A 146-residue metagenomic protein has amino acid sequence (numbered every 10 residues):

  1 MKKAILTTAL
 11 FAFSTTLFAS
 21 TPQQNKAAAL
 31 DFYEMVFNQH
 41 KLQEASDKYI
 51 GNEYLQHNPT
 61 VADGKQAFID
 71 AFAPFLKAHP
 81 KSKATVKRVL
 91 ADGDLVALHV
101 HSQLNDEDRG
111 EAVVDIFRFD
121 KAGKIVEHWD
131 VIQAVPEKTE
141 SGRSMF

Functional and structural regions predicted by a protein language model:
M1-A4: Positively charged n-region of N-terminal signal peptides that target proteins for export
L17-A19: Boundary at the C-terminal end of the N-terminal hydrophobic targeting segment
Q23-N52: Short acidic-aromatic low-complexity motifs
L42-D92: A solvent-exposed, acidic/Ser-Thr-rich amphipathic alpha-helical stretch
S82-A84, R109-V114: Short, surface-exposed coil-to-beta transition loops
A91-S102: A short hydrophobic beta-strand element
V131-F146: Low-complexity, intrinsically disordered terminal/linker segments enriched in charged and Gly/Pro repeats
